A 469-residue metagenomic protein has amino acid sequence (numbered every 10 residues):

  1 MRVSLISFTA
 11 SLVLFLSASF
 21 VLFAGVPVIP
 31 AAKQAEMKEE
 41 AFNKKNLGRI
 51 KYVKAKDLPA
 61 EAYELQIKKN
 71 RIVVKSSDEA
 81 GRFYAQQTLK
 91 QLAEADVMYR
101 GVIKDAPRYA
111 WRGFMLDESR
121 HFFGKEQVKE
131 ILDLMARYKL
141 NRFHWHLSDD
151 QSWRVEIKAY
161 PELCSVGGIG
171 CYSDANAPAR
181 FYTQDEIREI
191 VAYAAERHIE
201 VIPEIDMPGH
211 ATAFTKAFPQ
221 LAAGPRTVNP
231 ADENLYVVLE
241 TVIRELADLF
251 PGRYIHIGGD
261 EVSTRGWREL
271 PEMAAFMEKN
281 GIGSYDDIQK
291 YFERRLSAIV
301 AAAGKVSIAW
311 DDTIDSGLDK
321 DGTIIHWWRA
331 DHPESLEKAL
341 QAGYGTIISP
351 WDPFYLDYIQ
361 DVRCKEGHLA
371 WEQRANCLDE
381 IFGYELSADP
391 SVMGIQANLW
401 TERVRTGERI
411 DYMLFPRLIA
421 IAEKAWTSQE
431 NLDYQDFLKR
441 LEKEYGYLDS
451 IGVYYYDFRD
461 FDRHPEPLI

Functional and structural regions predicted by a protein language model:
M1-V3: N-terminal secretory signal peptides that target proteins for export/translocation
I6-S11, S17-R112, S307-D315, D321 (+1 more regions): Acidic, contiguous N-terminal accessory segments
L58-Y254, L270, R295, I299 (+1 more regions): Feature activates predominantly on carbohydrate-active enzymes
E79-Y84, F122-E126, F181-D185, E233 (+5 more regions): Soluble non-cytosolic domains of exported or imported proteins
F122-G124, D150-E156, P208-F214, H256 (+5 more regions): Flexible loop/turn segments at secondary-structure boundaries
P219-G322, R329-H332, L336-K338: Active-site neighborhood of glycoside hydrolase catalytic domains
S307-D312, G317-T323, R329-I469: Flexible, acidic glycine-rich loops studded with aromatic residues
